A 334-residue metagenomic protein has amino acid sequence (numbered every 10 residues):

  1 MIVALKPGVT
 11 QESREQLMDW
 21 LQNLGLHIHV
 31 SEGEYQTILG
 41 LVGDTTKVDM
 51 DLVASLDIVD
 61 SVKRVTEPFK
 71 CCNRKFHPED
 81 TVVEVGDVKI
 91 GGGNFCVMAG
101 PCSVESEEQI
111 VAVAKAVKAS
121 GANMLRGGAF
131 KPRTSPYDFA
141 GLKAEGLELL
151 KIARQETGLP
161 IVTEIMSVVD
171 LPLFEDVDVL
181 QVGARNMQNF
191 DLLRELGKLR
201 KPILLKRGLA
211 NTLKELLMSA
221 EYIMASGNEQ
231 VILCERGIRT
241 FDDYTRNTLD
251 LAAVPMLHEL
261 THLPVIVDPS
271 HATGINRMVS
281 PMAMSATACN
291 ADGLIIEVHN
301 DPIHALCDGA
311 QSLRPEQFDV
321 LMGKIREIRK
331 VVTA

Functional and structural regions predicted by a protein language model:
M1-V97: Non-catalytic terminal accessory/regulatory regions of metabolic enzymes
K6, L142, G158-V169, D178-D191 (+3 more regions): Catalytic beta/alpha-barrel core
G8, F95-A112, P136-A140, P160-E164 (+3 more regions): Active-site mouth loops of central-metabolism enzymes
V83-C102, R133-P136, H258-V267: N-terminal small/glycine-rich loop or linker at the start of catalytic domains across soluble metabolic enzymes
V85, L199-V298: Catalytic alpha/beta core domains of metabolic enzymes, predominantly
C96-P101, N123-G127, I161-T163, L180-V182 (+4 more regions): Hydrophobic faces of well-ordered beta-strands that scaffold small-molecule active sites in alpha/beta enzyme cores
R126-A144, N300-S312: Glycine-rich, proline-tolerant flexible connector loops at the mouths of alpha/beta enzymes
F139-T163, E195-P202, L251-V265, Q311-T333: Alpha-helix-loop-beta-strand connector modules within alpha/beta enzyme cores
